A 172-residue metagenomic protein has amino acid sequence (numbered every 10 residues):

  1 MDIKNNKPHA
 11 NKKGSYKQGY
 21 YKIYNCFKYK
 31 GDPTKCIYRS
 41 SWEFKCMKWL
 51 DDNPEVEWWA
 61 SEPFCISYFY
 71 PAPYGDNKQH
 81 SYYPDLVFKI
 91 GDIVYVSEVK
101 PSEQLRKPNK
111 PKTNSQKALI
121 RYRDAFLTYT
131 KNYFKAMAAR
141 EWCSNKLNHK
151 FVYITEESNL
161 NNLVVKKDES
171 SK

Functional and structural regions predicted by a protein language model:
M1-K172: Electrostatic, structured charged patches in enzyme active sites and in nucleic-acid/phosphate-binding
